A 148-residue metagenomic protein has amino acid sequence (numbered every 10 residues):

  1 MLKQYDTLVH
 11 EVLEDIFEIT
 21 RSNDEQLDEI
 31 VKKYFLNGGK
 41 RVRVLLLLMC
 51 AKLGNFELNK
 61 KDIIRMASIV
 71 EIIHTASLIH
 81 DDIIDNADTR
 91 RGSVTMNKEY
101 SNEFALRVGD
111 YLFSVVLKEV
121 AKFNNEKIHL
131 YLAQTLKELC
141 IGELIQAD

Functional and structural regions predicted by a protein language model:
M1-E18: N-terminal amphipathic/basic leader segments beginning at the initiator methionine
F17-D148: Mg2+-dependent prenyl diphosphate-binding active-site environment of isoprenoid biosynthetic enzymes
